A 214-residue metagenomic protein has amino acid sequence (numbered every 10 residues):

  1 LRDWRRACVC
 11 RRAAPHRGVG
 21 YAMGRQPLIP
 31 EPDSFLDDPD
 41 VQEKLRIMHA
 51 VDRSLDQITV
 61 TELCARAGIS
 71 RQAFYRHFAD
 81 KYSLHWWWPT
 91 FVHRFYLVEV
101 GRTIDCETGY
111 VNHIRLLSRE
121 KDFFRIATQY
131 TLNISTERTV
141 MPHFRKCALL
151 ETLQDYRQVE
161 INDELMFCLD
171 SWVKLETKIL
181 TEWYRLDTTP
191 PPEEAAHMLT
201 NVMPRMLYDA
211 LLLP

Functional and structural regions predicted by a protein language model:
C8-C10: Cysteine-centered motifs
P15-P27, R185-P214: C-terminal peripheral helix-coil segments that are non-catalytic and often amphipathic
P27-L36: Short, Lys/Arg-enriched N-terminal segment that forms or immediately precedes the first helix of a structured domain
D37-D52, D56-V60, A65-G68, Y75-G101 (+1 more regions): An amphipathic alpha-helix adjacent to DNA-recognition modules
V98-I126, N133: Hydrophobic alpha-helical connector segments
V100, F124-T128, T152-Y156, W183-D187 (+1 more regions): Secondary-structure edge/capping motif, primarily at the C-terminal ends of alpha-helices and the immediately following
N133-K178, Y208: Amphipathic alpha-helical packing segments from all-alpha helical-bundle domains
